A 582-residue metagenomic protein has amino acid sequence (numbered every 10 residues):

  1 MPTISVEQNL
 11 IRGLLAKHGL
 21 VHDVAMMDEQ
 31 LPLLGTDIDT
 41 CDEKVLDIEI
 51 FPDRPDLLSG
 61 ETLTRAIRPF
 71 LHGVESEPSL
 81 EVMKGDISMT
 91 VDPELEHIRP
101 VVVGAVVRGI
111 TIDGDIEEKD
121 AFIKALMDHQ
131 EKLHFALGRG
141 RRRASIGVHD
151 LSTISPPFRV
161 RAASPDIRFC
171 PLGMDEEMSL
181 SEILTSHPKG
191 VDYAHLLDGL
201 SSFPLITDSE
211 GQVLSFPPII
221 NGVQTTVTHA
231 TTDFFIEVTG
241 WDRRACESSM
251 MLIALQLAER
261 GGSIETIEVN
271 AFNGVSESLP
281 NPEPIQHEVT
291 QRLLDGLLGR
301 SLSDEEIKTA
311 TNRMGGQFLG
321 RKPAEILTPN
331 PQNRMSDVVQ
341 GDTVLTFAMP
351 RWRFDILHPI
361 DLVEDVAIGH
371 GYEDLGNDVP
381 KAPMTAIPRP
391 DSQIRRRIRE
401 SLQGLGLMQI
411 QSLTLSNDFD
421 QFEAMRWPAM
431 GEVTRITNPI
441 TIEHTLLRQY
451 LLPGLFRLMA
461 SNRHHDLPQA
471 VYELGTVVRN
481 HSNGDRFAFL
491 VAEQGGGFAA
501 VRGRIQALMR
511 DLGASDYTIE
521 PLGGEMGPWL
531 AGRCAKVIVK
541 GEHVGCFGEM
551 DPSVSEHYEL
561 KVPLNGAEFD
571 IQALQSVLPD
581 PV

Functional and structural regions predicted by a protein language model:
P2-V6, L20-V21, A25-M27, L33-T36 (+3 more regions): Extended beta-strand-rich architecture
I4-L15: Generic N-terminal amphipathic, Lys/Arg-enriched alpha-helix
L15, T207, N330-N333, D337 (+1 more regions): Compositionally biased, low-complexity repeat tracts
R321-G341: Intrinsic disorder/low-complexity segments
